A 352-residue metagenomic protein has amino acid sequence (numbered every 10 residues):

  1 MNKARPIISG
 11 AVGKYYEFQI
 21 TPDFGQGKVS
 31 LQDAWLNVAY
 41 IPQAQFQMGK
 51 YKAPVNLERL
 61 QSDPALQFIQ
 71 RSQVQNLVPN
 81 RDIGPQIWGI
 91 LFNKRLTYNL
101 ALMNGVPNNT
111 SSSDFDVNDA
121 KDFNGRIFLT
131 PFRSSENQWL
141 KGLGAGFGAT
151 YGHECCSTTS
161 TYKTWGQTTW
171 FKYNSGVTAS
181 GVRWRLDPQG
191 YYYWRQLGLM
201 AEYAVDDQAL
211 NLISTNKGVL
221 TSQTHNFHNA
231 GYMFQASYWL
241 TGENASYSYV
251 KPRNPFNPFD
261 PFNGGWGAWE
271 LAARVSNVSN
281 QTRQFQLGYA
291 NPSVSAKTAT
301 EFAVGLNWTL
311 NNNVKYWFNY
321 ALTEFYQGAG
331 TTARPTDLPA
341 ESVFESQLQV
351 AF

Functional and structural regions predicted by a protein language model:
M1-C155, H228-N263, A268-Q286: Outer membrane beta-barrel
V38, W139, A149, S157-F352: Outer-membrane beta-barrel pore domains
